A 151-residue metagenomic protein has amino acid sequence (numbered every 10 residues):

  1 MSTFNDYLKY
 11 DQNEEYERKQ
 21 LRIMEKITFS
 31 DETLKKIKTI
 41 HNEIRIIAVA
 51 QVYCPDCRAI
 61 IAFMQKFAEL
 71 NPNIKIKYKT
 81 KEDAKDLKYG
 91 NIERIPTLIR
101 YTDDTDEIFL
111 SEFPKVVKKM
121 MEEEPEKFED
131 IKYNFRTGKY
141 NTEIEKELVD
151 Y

Functional and structural regions predicted by a protein language model:
M1-E43, F67-N73, D86-R94, D106-Y151: Non-globular targeting/processing and membrane-anchoring segments
I47-A50, M64, P72-D86, R94 (+1 more regions): Thiol-based oxidoreductase modules, predominantly thioredoxin-like and allied folds used for disulfide exchange
V49-P55, R136: Conserved aromatic-histidine-acidic binding/catalytic patches
C54-C57, L98: The canonical Cys-X-X-Cys-His
R58-E69: Typically the conserved alpha-helix immediately C-terminal to a functionally engaged Cys/Sec in thioredoxin-like
